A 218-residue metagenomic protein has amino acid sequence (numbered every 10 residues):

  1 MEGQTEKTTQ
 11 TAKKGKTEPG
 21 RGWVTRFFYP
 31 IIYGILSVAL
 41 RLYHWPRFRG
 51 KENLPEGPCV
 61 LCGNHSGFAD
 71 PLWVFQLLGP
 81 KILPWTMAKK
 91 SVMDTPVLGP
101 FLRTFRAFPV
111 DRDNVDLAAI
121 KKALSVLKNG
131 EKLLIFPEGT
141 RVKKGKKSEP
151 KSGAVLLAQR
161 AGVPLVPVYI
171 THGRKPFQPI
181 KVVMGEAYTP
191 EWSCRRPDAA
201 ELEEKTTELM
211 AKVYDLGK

Functional and structural regions predicted by a protein language model:
M1-V60, A69-W73, G99, T104-R106 (+2 more regions): Membrane-anchoring hydrophobic helices of lipid-metabolizing enzymes
E2-F27, A118-K218: Non-catalytic C-terminal accessory region of glycerolipid acyltransferases and related lyso-lipid remodeling enzymes
A39-R41, G79, L102, V126 (+1 more regions): A generic structural signal for well-ordered alpha-helical segments
W45, K81-L83, T104, G130 (+1 more regions): A generic structural signal for alpha->beta connector loops
G50, N64, A88-K89, R106 (+2 more regions): A secondary-structure boundary/capping signal
E52, K90, D111, Y169 (+1 more regions): Residues at the C-termini of beta-strands that transition into short coil/loop
P55-N114: Catalytic core of membrane glycerolipid acyltransferases/transacylases, capturing the structured, soluble-facing
